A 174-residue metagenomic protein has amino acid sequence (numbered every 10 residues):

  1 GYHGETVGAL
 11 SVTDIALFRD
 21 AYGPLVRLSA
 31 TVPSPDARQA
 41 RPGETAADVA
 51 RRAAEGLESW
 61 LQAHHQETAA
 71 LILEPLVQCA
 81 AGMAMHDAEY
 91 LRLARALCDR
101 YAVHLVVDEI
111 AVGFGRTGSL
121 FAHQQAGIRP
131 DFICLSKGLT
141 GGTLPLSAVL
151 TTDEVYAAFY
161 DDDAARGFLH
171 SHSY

Functional and structural regions predicted by a protein language model:
G1-Y174: Conserved N-terminal phosphate-binding loop of PLP-dependent enzymes in the Aspartate aminotransferase
